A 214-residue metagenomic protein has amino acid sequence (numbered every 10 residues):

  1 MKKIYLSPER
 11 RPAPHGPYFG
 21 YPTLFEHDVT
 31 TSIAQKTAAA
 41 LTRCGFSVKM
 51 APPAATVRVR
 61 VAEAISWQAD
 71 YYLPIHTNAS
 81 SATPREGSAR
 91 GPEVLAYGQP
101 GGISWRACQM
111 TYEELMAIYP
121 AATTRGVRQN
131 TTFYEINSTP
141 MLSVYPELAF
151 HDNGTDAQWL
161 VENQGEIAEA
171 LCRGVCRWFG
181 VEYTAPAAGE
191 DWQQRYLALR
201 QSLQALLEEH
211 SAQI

Functional and structural regions predicted by a protein language model:
M1-V61, W67, R90: Active-site histidine-acidic residue metal-binding/catalytic motifs, centered on HxH/HExxH-like signatures
K2, R60-V61, W67, Y71-P74 (+3 more regions): N-terminal catalytic cores of peptidoglycan-degrading enzymes
Y5-S7, R11, H15-G16, L24 (+3 more regions): Active-site-adjacent mobile loop/cap segments within catalytic or ligand-binding domains
R11-F25, A79-M110, E114: A short, glycine/acidic-enriched catalytic loop
S32-R43, G102-P120, A157-A185: Long, well-ordered alpha-helical scaffolding segments within enzyme catalytic domains, especially pronounced
R43, H76-N78, G98, A117-A121 (+2 more regions): Polar, enzyme-active/binding microenvironments
A51-P53, Y97, Q129-N130: Conserved beta-strand termini and adjacent loop/short-helix elements that scaffold enzyme active sites in alpha/beta
A188-I214: Short, low-complexity, charged amphipathic interaction modules
